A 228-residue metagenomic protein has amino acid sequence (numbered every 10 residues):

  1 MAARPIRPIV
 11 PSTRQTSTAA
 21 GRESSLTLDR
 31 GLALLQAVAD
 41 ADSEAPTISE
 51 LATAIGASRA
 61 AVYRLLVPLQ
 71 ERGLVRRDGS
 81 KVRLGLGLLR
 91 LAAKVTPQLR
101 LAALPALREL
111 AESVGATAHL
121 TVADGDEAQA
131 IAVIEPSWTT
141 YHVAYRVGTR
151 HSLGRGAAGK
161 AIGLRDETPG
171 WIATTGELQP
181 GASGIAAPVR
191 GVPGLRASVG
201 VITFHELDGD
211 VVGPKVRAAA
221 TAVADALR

Functional and structural regions predicted by a protein language model:
A2-P97, D225: N-terminal helix-turn-helix
A37, A54, A102, A106-S113 (+1 more regions): Generic non-transmembrane alpha-helical segments
L74-R77, L120-T121, V189: A structural signal for short hydrophobic beta-strand segments in well-ordered beta-sheet cores
K81-E167: Amphipathic alpha-helical effector-binding/dimerization core of metabolite-sensing transcriptional regulators
E167-R228: Extended hydrophobic
